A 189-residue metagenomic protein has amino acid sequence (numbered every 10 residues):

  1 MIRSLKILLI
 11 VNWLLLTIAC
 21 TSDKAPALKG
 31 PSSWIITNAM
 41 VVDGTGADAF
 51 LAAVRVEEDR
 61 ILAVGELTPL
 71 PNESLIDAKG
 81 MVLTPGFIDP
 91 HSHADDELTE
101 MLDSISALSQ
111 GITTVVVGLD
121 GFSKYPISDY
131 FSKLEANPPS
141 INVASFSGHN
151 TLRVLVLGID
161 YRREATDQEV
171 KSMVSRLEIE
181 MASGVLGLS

Functional and structural regions predicted by a protein language model:
M1-L9: Bacterial N-terminal signal peptides that target proteins for export
L16-A19: C-terminal motif of bacterial Sec signal peptides marking the signal peptidase cleavage site
T21-D23: Bacterial signal peptide processing site
A25-I35, V41-G86: Histidine-rich, glycine-flanked metal-binding segment
A47, A52, L98-E100, D120: Hydrophobic alpha-helical membrane-insertion segments
A78-L83, F87-S92, E100-S189: Divalent-metal coordination cores built from histidine and acidic residues
D95: Short acidic, Gly/Ser-rich segments with clustered Asp/Glu that frequently serve as metal-coordination loops in enzyme
